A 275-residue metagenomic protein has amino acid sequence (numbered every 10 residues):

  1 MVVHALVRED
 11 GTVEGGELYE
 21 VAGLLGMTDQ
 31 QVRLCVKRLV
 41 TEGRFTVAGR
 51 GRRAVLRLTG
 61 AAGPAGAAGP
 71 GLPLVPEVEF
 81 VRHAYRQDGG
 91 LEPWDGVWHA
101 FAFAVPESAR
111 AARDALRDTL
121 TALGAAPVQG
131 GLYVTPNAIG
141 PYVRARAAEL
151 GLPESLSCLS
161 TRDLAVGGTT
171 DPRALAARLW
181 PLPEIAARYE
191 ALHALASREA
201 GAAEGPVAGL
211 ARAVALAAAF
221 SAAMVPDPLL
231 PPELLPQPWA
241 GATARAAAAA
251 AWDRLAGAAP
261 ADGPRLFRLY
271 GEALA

Functional and structural regions predicted by a protein language model:
M1-E9: Positively charged, polyanion-binding regions of nucleic-acid-associated proteins
T12-A22: Short acidic, hydrophobic short linear motifs in intrinsically disordered regions
R33-K37, R117: Short, hydrophobic-biased segments on the C-terminal half of alpha helices that form "recognition helices"
G43: Glycine-centered, phosphate/nucleic-acid-interacting loop/turn motifs that mediate DNA/RNA or nucleotide
G49-V55: Short, Lys/Arg-rich nucleic-acid/phosphate-binding segment
G63-W98: Short, amphipathic alpha-helical interaction segments positioned at domain boundaries
V105-E199: Mid-protein regulatory/catalytic core that forms ligand/cofactor-binding pockets and protein-protein interaction
T170-A275: C-terminal regulatory/effector modules of DNA-binding transcriptional regulators
